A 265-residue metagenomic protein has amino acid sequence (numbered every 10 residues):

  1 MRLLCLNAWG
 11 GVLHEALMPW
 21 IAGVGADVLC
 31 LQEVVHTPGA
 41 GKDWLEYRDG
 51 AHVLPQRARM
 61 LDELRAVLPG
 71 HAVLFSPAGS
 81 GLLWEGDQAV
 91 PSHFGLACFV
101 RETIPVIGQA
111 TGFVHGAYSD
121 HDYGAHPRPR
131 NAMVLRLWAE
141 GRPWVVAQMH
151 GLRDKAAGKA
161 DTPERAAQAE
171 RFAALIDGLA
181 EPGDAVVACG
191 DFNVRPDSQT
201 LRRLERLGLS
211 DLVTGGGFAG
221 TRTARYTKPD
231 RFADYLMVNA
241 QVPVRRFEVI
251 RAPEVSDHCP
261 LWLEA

Functional and structural regions predicted by a protein language model:
M1-G10, G108-F113, P143-R153: Active-site-proximal beta-strand elements of phosphoester/diester hydrolases
L3-N7, I21-H52, F99, L135 (+4 more regions): Active-site beta-strand/loop signature of hydrolases that rely on acidic residues for catalysis
L4-C5, G79, A147, D154-A160 (+2 more regions): Membrane-proximal envelope and lipid/glycan-remodeling enzymes
G11-I21: Short, acidic/polar
G11-L13, H36-G39, G81-L83, R153-A157 (+4 more regions): Active-site environment of divalent metal-dependent phosphoester hydrolases
V35-P143, E248-A252: Structured beta-strand-rich core segments of catalytic domains in phosphoester-bond hydrolases
H121-D122, P129, W138-A166: Metal-dependent phosphoester/phosphodiester hydrolase catalytic core
D177-V186, N193-A265: Metal-dependent phosphoester-hydrolase catalytic domains
